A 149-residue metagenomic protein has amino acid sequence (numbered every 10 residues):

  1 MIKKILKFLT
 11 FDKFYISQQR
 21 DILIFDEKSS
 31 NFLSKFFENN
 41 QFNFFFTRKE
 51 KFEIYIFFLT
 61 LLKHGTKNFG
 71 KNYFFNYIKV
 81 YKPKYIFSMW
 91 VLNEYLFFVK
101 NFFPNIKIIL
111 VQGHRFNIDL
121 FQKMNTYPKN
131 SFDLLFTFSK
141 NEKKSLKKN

Functional and structural regions predicted by a protein language model:
I2-N149: Active-site and donor-binding regions of nucleotide-sugar-utilizing enzymes
